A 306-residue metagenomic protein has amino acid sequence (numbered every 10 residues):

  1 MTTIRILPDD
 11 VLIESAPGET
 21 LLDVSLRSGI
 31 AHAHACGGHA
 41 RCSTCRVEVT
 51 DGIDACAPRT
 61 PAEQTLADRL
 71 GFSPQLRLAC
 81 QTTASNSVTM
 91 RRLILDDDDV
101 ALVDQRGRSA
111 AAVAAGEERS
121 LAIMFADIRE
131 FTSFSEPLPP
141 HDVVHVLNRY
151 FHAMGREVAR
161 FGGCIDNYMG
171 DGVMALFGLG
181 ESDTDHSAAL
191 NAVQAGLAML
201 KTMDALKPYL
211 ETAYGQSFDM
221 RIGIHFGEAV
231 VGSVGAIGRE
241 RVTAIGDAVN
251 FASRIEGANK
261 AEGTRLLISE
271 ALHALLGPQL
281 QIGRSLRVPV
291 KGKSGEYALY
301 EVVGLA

Functional and structural regions predicted by a protein language model:
M1-D10: Eukaryote-biased recognition of intrinsically disordered, low-complexity regulatory segments
D10-E19: Short, contiguous acidic and Ser/Thr-rich linear segments
A31-I53, L70-S85: Local cysteine-cluster metal-coordination motifs and their immediate loop/turn environment, predominantly Fe-S cluster
E63-R119: Regulatory cytosolic signal-relay segments
A114-Q194, V242: Catalytic NTP-binding/metal-coordinating core of nucleotidyl cyclase/transferase enzymes
N148-G163, D183-I222, D247-A258: Alpha-helical scaffold within the catalytic cores of cyclic-nucleotide enzymes
L179-S187, I222-E240, A261-E262: Catalytic strand-loop-helix junctions within cyclic-nucleotide turnover domains
K260-A306: Cytosolic regulatory/linker segments at or just downstream of nucleotide-handling modules in signal-transduction
